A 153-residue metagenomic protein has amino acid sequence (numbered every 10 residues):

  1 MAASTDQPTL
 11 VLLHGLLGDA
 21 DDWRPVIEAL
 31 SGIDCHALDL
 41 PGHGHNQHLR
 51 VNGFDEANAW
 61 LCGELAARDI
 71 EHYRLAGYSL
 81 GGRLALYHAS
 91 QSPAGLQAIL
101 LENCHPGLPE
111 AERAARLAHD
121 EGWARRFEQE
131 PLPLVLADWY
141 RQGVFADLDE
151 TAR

Functional and structural regions predicted by a protein language model:
Q7-G15: Short beta-strand element of the alpha/beta-hydrolase
G15, S79, N103: Catalytic nucleophile serine of serine hydrolases, specifically the conserved "nucleophile elbow" pentapeptide
G15-P25: Serine-hydrolase catalytic-loop signature spanning alpha/beta hydrolases and amidase-signature enzymes
L17, L40-G44, H105-P106: Alpha/beta-hydrolase active-site loop signature
R24-E28, H36-A76: Active-site loop/oxyanion-hole signature of alpha/beta-hydrolase fold enzymes
G77-G81, A85: Gly/Ala-rich beta-loop-alpha elbow adjacent to hydrolase catalytic centers
S90, Q97-F127: Flexible "cap/lid" loop of the alpha/beta hydrolase fold
E110-A114, R126-R153: Conserved alpha/beta-hydrolase catalytic His-Asp/Glu region
